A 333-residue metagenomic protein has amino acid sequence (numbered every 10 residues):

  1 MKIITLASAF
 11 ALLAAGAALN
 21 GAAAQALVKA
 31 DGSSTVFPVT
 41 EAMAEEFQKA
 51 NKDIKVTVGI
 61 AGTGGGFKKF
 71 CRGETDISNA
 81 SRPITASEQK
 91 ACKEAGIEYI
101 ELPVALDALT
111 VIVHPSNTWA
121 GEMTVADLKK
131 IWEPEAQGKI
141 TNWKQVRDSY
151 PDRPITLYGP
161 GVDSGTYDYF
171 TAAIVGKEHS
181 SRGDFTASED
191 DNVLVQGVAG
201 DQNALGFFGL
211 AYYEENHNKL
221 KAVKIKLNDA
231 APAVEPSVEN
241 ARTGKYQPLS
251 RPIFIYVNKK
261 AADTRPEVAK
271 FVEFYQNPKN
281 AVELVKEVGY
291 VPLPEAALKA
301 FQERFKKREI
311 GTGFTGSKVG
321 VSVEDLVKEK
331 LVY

Functional and structural regions predicted by a protein language model:
M1-S8: Bacterial N-terminal signal peptides that target proteins for export
F10-A11, A22: Cleavable N-terminal signal peptides
A17-A24: Sec/Tat signal peptide C-region and signal peptidase I cleavage site
A24-Y333: Flexible loop/hinge segments at secondary-structure junctions
